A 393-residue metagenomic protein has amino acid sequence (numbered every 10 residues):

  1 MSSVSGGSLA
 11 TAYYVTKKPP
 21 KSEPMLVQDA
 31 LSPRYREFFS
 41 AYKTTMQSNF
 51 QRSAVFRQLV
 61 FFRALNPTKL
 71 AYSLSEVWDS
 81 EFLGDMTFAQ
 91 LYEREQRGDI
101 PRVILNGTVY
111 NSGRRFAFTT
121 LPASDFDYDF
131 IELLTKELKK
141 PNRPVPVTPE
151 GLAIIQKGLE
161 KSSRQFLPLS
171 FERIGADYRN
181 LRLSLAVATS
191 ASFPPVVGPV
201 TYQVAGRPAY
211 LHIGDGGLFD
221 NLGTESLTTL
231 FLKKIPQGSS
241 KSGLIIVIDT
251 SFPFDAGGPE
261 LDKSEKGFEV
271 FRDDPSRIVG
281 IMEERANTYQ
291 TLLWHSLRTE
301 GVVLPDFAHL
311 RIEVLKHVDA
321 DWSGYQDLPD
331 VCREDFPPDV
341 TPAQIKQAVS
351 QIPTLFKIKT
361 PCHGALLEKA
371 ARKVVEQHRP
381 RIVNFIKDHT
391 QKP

Functional and structural regions predicted by a protein language model:
M1-P393: Catalytic domains of lipid- and phosphate-ester/thioester hydrolases
